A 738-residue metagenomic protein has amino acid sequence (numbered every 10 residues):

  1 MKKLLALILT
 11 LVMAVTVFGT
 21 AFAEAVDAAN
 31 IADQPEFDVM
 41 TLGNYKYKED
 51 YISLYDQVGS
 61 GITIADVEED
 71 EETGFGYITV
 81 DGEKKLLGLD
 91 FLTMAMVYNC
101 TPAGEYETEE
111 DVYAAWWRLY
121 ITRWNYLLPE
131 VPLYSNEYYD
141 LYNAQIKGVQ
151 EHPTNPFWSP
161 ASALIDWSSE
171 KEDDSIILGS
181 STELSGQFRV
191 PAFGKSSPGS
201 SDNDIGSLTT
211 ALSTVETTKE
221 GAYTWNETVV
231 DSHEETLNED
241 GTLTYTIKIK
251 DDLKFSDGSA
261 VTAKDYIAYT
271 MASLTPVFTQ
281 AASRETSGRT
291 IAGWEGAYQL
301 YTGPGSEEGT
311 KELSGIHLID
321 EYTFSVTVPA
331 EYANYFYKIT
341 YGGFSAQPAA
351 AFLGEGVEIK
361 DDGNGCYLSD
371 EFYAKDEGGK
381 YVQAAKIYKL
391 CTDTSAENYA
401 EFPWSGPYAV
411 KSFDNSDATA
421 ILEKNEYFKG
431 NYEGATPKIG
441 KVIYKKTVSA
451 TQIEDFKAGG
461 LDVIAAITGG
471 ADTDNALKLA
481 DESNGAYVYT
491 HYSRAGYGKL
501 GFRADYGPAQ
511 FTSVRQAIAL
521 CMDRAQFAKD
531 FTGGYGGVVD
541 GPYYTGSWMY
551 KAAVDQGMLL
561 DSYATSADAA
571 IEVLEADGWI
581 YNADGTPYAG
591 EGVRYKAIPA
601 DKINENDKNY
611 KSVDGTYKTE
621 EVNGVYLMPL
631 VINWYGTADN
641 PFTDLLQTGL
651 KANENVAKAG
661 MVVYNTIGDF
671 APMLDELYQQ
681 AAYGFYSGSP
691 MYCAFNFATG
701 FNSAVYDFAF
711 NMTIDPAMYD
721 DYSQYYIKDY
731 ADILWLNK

Functional and structural regions predicted by a protein language model:
V26-D33, R118, E235, A409-K411 (+2 more regions): Append "and occasionally in soluble cytosolic enzymes with long acidic Gly/Pro-rich linkers
A29-Q187, C521-Q556, A638, F642-K651 (+1 more regions): Detector for C-terminal structural segments
A32, D38, N44-I52, T279-T290 (+7 more regions): Extracellular/periplasmic solute-recognition and catalytic clefts
P35-L42, D173-E183, T244-K248, Y266 (+6 more regions): Short, well-ordered beta-strand elements
Y106-A115, D231-T290, S325, D455 (+2 more regions): Aromatic- and charge-enriched surface segment that lines or borders ligand/interaction sites
E107-L128, I177, T262-M271, E321-S325 (+8 more regions): Alpha-helical secondary-structure segments
P156, P160, G179-N238, P403: N-terminal lobe/hinge region of extracytoplasmic solute-binding protein
F193, G199-S200, D204-T210, T217-E220 (+6 more regions): Gly/Pro-rich hinge or "lid" segments in bacterial periplasmic/extracellular proteins
